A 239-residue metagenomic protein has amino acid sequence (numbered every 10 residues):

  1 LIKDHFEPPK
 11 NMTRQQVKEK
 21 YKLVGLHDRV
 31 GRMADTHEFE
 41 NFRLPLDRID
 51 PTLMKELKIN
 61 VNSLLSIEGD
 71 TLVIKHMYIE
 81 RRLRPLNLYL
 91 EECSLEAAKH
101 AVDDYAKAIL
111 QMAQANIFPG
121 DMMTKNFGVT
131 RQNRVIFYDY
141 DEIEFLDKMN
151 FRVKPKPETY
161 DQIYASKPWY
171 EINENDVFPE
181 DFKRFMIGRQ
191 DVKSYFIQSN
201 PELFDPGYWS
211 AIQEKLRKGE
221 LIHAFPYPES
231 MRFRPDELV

Functional and structural regions predicted by a protein language model:
L1-E92, A97-H100, D104, Q114 (+1 more regions): Conserved ATP-binding subdomain of kinase catalytic cores across diverse folds
L1-Q15, Q190, S194-V239: Regulatory N- and C-terminal appendages and interdomain linkers associated with kinase/kinase-like NTP transferase
Q16-D35, K154-I187: Active-site-adjacent segment of 2-oxoglutarate/Fe(II) JmjC oxygenases
P85-Y89, F145, F178-P179: Short, solvent-exposed coil/turn linker segments
Q111: An amphipathic, hydrophobic-aromatic interaction surface with interspersed Lys/Arg that forms lipid/phosphate-bearing
F118-I172: Catalytic activation segment of kinase domains across protein kinase-like and atypical kinase folds
